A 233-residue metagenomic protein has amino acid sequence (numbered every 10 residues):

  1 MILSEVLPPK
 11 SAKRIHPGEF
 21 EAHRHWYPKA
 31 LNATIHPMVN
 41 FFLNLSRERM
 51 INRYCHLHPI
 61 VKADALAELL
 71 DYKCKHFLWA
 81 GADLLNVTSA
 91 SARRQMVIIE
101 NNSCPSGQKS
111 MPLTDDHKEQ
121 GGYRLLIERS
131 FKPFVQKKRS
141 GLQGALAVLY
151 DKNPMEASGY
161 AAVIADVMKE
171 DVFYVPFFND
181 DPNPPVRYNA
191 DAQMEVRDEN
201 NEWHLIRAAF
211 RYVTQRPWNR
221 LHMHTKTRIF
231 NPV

Functional and structural regions predicted by a protein language model:
M1-V233: Preference for protein termini
